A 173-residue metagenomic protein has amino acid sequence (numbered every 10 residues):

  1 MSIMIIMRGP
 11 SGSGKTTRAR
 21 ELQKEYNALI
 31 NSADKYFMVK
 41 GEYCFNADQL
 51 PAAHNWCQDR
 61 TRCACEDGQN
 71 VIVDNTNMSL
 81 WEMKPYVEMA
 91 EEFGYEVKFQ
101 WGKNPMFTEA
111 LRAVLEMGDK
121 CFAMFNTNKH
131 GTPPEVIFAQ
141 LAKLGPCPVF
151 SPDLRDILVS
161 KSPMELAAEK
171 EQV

Functional and structural regions predicted by a protein language model:
S2-I6, L29, G68-I72: Residue-level preference for the first positions of well-ordered beta-strands
S2-R8, E25, E88, E92-V173: Conserved GTP-binding G-domain of TRAFAC-class P-loop NTPases and closely related GTPase folds
M7-G9, S32-A33, V73-T76: Short His-Asn-centered micro-motif
S13: ATP-binding Walker
T16-Q69, P105, E109-A110: Conserved substrate/cofactor phosphate-moiety recognition/catalytic segment in nucleotide-dependent phosphotransferases
D48-N104: Glycine-rich phosphate-binding loop used to anchor ATP phosphates in small-molecule kinases, encompassing both
